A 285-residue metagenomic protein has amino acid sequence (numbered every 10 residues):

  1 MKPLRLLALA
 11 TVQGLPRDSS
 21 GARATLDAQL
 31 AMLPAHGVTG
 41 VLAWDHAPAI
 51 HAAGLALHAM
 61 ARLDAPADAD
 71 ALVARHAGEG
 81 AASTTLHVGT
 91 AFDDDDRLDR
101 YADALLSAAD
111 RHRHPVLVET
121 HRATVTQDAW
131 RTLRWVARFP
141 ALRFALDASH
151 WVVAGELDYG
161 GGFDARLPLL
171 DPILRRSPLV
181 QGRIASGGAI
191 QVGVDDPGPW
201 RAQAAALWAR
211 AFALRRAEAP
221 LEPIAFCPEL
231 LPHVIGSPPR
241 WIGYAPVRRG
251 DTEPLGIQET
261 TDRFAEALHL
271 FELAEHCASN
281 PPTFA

Functional and structural regions predicted by a protein language model:
M1-A31, R138-L142, V152-A285: Histidine-acidic metal/acid-base catalytic patches
P3-L9, T39-L42, G54-M60, A82-T85 (+4 more regions): Structural preference for beta-strand elements that scaffold enzyme active sites
D18-R23, V38-H51, A61-D70, T90-R97 (+4 more regions): Acidic-and-aromatic substrate-binding clefts and catalytic sites of carbohydrate-active enzymes
R23-A49, R75-T84: Catalytic domains of carbohydrate-active enzymes, especially glycoside hydrolases
A35-H36, A52-A53, G78-E79, R111-H112 (+3 more regions): Alpha-helix C-cap/termination motif
A49-G54, R100-R111, L169-P172, R210-A211: Catalytic-core regions built around general acid/base machinery
A56-F144, V153: Active-site acidic/histidine proton-transfer and metal-coordination neighborhood in alpha/beta enzyme cores
A148: Active-site metal-binding loops of divalent metal-dependent hydrolases
